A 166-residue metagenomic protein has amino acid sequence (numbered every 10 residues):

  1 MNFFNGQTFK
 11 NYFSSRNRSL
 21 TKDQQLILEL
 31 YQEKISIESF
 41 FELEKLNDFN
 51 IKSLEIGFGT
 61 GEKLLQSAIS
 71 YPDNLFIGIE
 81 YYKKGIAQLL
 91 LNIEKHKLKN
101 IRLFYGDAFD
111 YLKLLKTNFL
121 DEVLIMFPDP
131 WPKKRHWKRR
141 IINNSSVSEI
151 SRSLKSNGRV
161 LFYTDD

Functional and structural regions predicted by a protein language model:
M1-K52, E62-I69: S-adenosyl-L-methionine
L54-I56, I79: Conserved beta-strand/loop positions that form the S-adenosyl-L-methionine
G57-G61: Class I SAM-dependent methyltransferase "Motif I" SAM/SAH-binding loop
Y82: Conserved SAM/SAH-binding beta-strand->alpha-helix loop
L90-T117: S-adenosyl-L-methionine
K113-E122, F127: A short acidic, Gly/Pro-enriched loop at the edge of an enzyme's catalytic core that lines a small-molecule cofactor
I142-S156: A short glycine-rich, Lys/Arg-flanked "PGG" loop and its adjoining helix->strand segment in the class I
N157-T164: Conserved beta-strand signature within the Rossmann-like core of class I S-adenosyl-L-methionine
